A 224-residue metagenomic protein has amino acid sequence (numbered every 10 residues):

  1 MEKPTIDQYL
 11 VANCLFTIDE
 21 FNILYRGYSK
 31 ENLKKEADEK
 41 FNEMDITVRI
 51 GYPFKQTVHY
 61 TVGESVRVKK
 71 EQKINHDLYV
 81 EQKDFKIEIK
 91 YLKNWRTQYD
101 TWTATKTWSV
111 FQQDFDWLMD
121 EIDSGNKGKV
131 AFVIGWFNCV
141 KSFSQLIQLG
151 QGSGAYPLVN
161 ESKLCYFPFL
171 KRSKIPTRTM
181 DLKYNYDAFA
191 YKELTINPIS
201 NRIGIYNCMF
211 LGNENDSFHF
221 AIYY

Functional and structural regions predicted by a protein language model:
E2-N13, T17-E20, T107-D116, G212-Y224: Ampiphathic alpha-helical segments that act as solvent-exposed interaction surfaces
E2-S65: Acidic-basic catalytic patches of nuclease active cores, encompassing PD-(D/E)XK and other metal-cofactor nuclease
F41, D45, R49, K73 (+1 more regions): Short, well-structured alpha-helical interface segments that form or flank functional binding sites
Q56-V58, E81-F85, N126: Short glycine/proline-enriched coil/turn segments at helix->beta-strand junctions
G63-K69, H76: Pyridoxal 5′-phosphate
L78-Q98: Conserved catalytic cores of phosphodiester-cleaving nucleases, focusing on short active-site segments
Y91-S153: Catalytic cores of nucleic-acid endonucleases
Q145-Y224: Non-catalytic C-terminal interaction segments of nucleic acid-processing enzymes
